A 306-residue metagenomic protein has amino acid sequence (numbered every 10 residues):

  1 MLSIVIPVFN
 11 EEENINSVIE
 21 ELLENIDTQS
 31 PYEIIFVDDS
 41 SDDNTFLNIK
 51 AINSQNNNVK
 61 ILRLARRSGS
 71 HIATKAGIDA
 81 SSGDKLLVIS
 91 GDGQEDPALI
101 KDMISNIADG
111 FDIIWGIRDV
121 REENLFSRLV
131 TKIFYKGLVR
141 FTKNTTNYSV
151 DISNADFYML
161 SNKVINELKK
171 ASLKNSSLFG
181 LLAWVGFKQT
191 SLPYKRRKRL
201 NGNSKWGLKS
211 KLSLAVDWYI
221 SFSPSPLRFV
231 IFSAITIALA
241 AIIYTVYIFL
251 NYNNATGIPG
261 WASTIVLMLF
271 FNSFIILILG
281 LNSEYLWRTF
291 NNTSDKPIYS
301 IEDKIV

Functional and structural regions predicted by a protein language model:
M1-S3, E33: Cell-envelope/extracellular polymer assembly enzymes that use nucleotide-activated donors
E11-N14, S41, D96: Donor nucleotide-sugar binding loop of glycosyltransferases
E11-N25: Short, well-formed alpha-helical segments that are part of the catalytic scaffolds of diverse glycosyltransferases
I19, S30-S41, L62-R63: Short beta-strand/loop segment that forms part of the nucleotide-sugar
D38-L47, G93-Q94: A conserved acidic beta->alpha catalytic loop
L62-A80, Q94-S176, K198-V216: Acceptor/aglycone-binding surface of glycosyltransferases and processive sugar-polymer synthases
L86: Short aromatic/hydrophobic "clamp" motif used to bind/position activated sugar donors
F141, N147-Y148, S177-V306: Hydrophobic helical membrane-anchoring modules
